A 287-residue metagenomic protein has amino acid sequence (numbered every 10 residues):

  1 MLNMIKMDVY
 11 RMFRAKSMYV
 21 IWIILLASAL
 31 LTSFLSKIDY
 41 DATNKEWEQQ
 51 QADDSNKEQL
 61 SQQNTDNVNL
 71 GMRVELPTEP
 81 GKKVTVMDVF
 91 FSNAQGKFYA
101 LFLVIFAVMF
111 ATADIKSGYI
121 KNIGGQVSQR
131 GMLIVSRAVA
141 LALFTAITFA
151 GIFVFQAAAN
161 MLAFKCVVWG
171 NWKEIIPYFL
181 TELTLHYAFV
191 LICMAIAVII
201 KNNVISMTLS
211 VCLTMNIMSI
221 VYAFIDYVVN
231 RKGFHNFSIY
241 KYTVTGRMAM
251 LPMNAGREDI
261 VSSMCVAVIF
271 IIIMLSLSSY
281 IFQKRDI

Functional and structural regions predicted by a protein language model:
M1-L25: Aromatic- and glycine-rich beta-strand/loop motifs that create alpha-glucan
R11, V268-I287: Junction motif at the cytosolic side of a transmembrane helix
A15-K16, S128-Q129, K201-N203: Short loop-to-helix capping motifs
W22-F110, I134-K201, S210-V211, M215-S219 (+1 more regions): Secretory targeting signals
A107-Q126, R130, A138: Transmembrane helix boundary and interhelical loop/hinge segments in multi-pass membrane proteins
V229-M253: Short hydrophobic, aromatic-rich alpha-helical segments embedded in or entering the lipid bilayer of multi-pass
